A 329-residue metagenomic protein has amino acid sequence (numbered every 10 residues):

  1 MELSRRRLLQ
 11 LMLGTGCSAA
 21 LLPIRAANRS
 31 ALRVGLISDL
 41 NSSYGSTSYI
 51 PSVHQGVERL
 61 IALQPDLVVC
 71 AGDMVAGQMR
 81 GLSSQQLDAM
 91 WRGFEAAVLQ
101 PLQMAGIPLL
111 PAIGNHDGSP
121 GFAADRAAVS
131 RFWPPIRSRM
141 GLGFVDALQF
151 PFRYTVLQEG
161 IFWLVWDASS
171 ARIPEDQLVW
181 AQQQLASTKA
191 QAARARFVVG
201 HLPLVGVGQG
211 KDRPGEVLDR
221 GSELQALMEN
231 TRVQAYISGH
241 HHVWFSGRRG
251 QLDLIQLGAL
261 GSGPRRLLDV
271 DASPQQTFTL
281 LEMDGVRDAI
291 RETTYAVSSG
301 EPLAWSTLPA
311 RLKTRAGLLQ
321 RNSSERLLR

Functional and structural regions predicted by a protein language model:
M1-E2, R7-A26: N-terminal export signals
I24-D88: N-terminal active-site segment of His-dependent metallophosphoesterases
A31, R80-R194, R220-E229, R248-G258 (+4 more regions): Extended active-site neighborhood of metal-dependent phosphoesterases/phosphodiesterases
I37-S38, V68-G72, L109-G114, W166 (+3 more regions): Active-site neighborhood of phospho(di)ester-bond hydrolases with catalytic His/Asp-centered motifs
L40-S43, M74-Q78, N115-S119, S169-R172 (+3 more regions): Solvent-exposed loop/turn segments at secondary-structure junctions within structured extracellular/periplasmic domains
T188-G208: Short acidic, glycine-rich surface-loop motifs adjacent to enzyme active sites
G206-E216: Outer-membrane beta-barrel translocator/channel fold
F245-R329: Binuclear metal-dependent phosphoesterase catalytic core
